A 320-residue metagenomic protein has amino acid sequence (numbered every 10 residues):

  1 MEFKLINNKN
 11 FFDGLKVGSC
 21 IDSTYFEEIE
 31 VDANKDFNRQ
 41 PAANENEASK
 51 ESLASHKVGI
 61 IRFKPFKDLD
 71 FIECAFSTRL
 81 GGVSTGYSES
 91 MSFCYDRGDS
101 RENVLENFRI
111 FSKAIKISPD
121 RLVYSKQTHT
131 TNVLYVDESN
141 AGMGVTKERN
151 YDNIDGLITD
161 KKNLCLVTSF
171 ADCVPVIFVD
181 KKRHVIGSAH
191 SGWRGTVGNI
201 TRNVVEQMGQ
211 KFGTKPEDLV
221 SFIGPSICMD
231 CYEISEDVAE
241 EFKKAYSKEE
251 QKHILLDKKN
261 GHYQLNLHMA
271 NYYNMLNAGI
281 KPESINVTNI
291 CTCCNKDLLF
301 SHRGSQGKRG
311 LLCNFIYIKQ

Functional and structural regions predicted by a protein language model:
M1-Q320: Active-site microenvironment for binding and transforming phosphate-containing groups
